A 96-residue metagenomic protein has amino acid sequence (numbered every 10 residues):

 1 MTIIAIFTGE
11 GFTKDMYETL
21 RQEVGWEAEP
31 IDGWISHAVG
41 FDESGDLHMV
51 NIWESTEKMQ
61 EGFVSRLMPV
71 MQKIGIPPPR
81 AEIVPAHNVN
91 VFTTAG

Functional and structural regions predicted by a protein language model:
M1-V50, E54-P69, I74-G96: Short S/T/G/P-rich N-terminal loop/turn motif that feeds into the first structured element of a domain
